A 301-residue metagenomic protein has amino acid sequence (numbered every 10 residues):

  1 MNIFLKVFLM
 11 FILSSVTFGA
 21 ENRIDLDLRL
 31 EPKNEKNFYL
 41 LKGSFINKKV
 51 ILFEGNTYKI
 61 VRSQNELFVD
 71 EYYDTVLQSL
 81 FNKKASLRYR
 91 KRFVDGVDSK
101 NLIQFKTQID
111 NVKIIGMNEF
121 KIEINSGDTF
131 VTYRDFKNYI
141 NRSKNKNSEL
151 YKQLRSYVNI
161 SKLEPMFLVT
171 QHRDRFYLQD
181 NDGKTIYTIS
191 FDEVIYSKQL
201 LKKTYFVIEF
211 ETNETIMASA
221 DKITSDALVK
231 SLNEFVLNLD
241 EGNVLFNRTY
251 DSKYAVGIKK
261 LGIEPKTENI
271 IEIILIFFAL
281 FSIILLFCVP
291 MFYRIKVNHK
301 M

Functional and structural regions predicted by a protein language model:
N2, S14, K91-D95: Solvent-exposed, well-ordered amphipathic alpha-helical segments that flank/support binding or catalytic loops
N2-M10: Sec-dependent signal peptide recognition, specifically the positively charged N-region followed immediately by
M10-F18: Hydrophobic h-region of N-terminal signal peptides that target proteins for export in Gram-negative bacteria
G19-I295: Phosphate-end processing signature that detects enzymes handling 5′-triphosphorylated RNA and polyphosphate
K296-M301: Cytoplasmic C-terminal tails of single-pass
